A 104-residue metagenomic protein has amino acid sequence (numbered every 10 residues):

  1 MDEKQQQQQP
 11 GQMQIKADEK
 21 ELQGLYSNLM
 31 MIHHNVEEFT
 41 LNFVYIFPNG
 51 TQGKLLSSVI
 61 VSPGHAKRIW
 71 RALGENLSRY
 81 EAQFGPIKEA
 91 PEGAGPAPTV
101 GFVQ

Functional and structural regions predicted by a protein language model:
M1-G64, R68-Q104: N-terminal intrinsically disordered, cationic/polar leader segments that include organellar targeting peptides
